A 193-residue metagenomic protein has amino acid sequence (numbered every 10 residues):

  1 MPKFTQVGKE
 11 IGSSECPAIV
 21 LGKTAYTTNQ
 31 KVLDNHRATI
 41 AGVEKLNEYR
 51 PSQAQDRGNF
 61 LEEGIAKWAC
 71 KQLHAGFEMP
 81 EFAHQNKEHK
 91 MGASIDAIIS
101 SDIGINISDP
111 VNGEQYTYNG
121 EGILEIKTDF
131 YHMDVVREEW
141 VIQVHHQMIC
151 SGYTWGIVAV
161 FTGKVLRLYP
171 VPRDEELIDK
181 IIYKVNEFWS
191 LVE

Functional and structural regions predicted by a protein language model:
M1-G64, Q72: Charged, glycine-rich intrinsically disordered N-terminal tails and low-complexity linkers that flank
Q55, L73-I95, I99-V192: Nucleic-acid nuclease catalytic cores
E62-A66, V141-V144: Short, well-ordered alpha-helical scaffold segments within catalytic/effector domains
